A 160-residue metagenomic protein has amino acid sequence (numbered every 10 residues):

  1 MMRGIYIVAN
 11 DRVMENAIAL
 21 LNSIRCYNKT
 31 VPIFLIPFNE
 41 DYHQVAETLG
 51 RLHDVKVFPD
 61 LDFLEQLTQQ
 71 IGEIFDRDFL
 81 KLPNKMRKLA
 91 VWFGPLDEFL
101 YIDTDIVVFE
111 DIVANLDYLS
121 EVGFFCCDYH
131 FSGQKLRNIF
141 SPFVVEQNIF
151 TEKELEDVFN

Functional and structural regions predicted by a protein language model:
M1-L21: N-proximal low-complexity "stem/linker" segments adjacent to membrane-targeting elements
S23-V31: Short, acidic, metal-binding catalytic loop of nucleotide-sugar glycosyltransferases
I33-E40, C126-D128: Short internal beta-strands
G50-G94: Active-site-proximal specificity loops/subdomain of glycosyltransferases
F99: Short aromatic/hydrophobic "clamp" motif used to bind/position activated sugar donors
D103-V107: The conserved acidic donor/metal-binding loop of glycosyltransferases
V108-V144: Conserved donor-nucleotide/metal-binding helix-loop-beta segment in metal-dependent transferases, i.e., the alpha-helix
I149-N160: A conserved mid-domain beta-alpha-beta active-site/ligand-binding segment of alpha/beta enzyme cores
